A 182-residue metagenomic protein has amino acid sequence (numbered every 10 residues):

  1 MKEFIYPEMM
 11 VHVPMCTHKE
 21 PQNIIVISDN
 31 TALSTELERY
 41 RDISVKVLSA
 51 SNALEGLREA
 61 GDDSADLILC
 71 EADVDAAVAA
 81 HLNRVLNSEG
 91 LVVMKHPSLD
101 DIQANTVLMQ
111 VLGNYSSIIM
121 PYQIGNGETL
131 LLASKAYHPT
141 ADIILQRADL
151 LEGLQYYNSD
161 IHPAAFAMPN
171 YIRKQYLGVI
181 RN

Functional and structural regions predicted by a protein language model:
M1-E89, M94-M109, N126, Y176 (+1 more regions): The AdoMet/dcAdoMet-binding core of the Class I SAM-like
M9, A77, S116-I118, L151: Sparse, context-dependent recognition of short Cys/His-centered cofactor- or disulfide-binding micro-motifs
M15, S117, H138: Residue-level marker of positions within ordered structural domains that often coincide with functionally constrained
V45-K46, L112-G113, D149-G153: Short, low-complexity, polar/charged sequence segments that are solvent-exposed and flexible
E55, E128-N182: SAM/dcSAM-binding transferase cores
P97, Y122-I124, I144: Short loop/turn and capping residues at structural boundaries
A104-G125, A133: Conserved Class I S-adenosyl-L-methionine
